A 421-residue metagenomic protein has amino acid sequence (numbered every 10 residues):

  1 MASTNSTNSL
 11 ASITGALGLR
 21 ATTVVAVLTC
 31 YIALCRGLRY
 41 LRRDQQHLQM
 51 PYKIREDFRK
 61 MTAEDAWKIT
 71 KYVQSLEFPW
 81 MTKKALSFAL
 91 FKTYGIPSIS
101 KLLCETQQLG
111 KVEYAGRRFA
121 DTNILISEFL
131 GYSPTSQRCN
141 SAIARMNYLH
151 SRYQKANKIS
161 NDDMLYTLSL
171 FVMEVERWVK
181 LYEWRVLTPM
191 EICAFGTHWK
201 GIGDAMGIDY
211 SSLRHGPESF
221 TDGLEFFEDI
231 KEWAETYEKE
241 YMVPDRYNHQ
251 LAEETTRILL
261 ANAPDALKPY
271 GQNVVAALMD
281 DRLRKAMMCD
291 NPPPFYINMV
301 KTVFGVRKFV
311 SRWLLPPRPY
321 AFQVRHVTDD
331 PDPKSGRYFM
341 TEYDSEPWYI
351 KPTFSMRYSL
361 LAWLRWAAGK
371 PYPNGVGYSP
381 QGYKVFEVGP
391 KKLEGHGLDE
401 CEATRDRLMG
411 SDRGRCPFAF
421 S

Functional and structural regions predicted by a protein language model:
A2-S421: Mature, function-bearing regions of proteins
